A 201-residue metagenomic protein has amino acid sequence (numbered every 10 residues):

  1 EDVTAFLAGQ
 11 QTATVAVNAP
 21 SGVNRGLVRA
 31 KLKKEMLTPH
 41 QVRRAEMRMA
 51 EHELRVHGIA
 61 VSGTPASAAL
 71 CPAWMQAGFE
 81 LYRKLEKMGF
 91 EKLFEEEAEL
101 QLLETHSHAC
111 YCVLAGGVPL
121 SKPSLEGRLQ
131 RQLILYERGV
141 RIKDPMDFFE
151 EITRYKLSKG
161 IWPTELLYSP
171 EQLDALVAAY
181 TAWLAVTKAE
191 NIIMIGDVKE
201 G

Functional and structural regions predicted by a protein language model:
E1-G201: RNase H-like (RuvC/DEDD) metal-dependent nuclease/polynucleotide-processing core
